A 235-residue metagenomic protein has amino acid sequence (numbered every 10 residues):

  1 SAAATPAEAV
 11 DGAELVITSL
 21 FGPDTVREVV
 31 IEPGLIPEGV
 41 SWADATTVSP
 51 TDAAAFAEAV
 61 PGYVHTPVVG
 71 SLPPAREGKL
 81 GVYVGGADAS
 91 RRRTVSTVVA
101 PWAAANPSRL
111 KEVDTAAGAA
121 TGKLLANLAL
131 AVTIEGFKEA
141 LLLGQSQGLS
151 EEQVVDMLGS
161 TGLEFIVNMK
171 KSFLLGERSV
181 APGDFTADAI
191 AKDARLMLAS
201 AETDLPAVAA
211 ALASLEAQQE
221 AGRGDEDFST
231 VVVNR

Functional and structural regions predicted by a protein language model:
A2-V64: Rossmann-fold NAD(P) dinucleotide-binding segment
A13, V60, L158-T161, L215 (+1 more regions): A general structural motif at alpha-helix termini
L15, F21, T25, T51 (+7 more regions): Amphipathic alpha-helical hairpins
I31, V48-N127: Rossmann-fold dinucleotide-binding core
S41, G62, G81, D204-P206: Proline-centered loop/turn at the N-terminus of a beta-strand
G118-V208, L212-S229: Helical "substrate-binding/catalytic lid" subdomain of Rossmann-like NAD(P)-dependent dehydrogenases/reductases
S229-R235: Short, amphipathic C-terminal "tail helix"
